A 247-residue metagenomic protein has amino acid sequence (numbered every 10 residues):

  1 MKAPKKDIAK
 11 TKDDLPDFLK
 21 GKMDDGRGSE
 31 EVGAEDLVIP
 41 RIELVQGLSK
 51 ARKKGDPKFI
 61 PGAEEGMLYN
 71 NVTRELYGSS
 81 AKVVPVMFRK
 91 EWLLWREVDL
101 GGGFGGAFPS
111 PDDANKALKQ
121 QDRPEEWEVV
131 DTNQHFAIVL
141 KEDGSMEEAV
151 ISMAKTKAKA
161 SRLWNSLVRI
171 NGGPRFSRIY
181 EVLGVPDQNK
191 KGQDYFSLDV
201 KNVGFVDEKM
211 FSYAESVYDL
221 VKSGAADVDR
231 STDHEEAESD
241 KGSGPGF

Functional and structural regions predicted by a protein language model:
M1-G144, N189-Y195, V203-K209, G244-F247: OB-fold ssDNA-binding interfaces and closely related basic DNA-contact patches used across DNA replication/repair
D14, K157-S166, K209-S216: Exposed alpha-helical structural elements
T132-S197: Extended serine/threonine-enriched, polar tracts that run as long, contiguous segments within proteins
I170-N171, I179, L183-F247: Accessory, usually C-terminal, subdomains that scaffold auxiliary metal cofactors
